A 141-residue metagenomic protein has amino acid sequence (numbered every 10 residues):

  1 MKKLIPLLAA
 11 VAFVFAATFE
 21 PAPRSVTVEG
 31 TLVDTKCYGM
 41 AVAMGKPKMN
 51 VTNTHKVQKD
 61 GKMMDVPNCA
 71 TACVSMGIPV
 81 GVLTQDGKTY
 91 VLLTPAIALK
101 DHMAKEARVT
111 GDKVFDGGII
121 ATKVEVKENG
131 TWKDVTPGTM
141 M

Functional and structural regions predicted by a protein language model:
M1-L4: Positively charged n-region of N-terminal signal peptides that target proteins for export
P6-F15: Bacterial N-terminal signal peptides
A17-M141: OB-fold and OB-like single-stranded nucleic-acid-recognition modules and their adjacent interaction interfaces
